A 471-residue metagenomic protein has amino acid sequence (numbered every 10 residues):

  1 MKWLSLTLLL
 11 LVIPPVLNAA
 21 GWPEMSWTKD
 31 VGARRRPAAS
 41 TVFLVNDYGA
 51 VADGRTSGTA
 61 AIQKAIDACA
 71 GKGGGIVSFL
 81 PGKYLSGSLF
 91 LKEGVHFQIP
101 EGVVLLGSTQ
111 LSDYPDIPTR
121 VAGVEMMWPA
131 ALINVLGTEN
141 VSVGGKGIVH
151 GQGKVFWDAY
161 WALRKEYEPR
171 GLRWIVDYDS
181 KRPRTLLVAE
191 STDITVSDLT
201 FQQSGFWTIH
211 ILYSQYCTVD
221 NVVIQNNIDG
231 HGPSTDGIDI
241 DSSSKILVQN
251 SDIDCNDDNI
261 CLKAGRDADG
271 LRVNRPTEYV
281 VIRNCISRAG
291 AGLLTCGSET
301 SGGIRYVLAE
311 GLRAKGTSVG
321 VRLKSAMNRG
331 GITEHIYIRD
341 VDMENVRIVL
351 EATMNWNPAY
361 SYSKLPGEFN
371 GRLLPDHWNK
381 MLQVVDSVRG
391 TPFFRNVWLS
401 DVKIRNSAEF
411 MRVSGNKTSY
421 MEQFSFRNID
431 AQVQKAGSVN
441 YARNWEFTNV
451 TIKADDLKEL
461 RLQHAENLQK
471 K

Functional and structural regions predicted by a protein language model:
K2-H96, P100-D193, S197, F206 (+7 more regions): Extracellular "leader-to-stem" segments immediately downstream of a signal peptide or signal-anchor in secreted/lumenal
G74, G87-S88, S108-Q110, P129-A130 (+15 more regions): Short glycine/acidic-rich loop motifs that flank beta-strands on beta-rich extracellular proteins
F79-S86, G237-D239, A326-M327: Conserved short loop/turn motifs at secondary-structure junctions
K83, Y213-Q215, A264-R266, S298-T300 (+3 more regions): Active-site-proximal loop/turn and secondary-structure-junction residues that shape catalytic pockets, frequently
E101-G102, E139-I148, T192-Q202, Q215-I228 (+10 more regions): Right-handed parallel beta-helix
T300, G320-K471: Extracellular beta-rich repeat passengers
